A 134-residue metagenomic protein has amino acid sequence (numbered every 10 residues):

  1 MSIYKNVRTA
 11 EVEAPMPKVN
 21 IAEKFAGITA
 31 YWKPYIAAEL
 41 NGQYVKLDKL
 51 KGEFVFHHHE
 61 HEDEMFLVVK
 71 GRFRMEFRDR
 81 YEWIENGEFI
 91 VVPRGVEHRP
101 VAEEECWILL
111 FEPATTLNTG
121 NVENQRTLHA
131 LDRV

Functional and structural regions predicted by a protein language model:
M1-K46, E123-V134: A short, N-terminal "cap"/entry segment at the start of jelly-roll beta-barrel domains of the cupin/DSBH fold
W32-K33, K51, P93-G95: Short beta-strand-initiation
I36, D48, V55-E60, E76-F77 (+1 more regions): Short histidine-centered beta-strand/loop micro-motifs that create catalytic or ligand/metal-coordination sites
N41, V69-K70, E85-N86, E104: A cytosolic small-molecule/anion-sensing beta-strand core signal
Y44, E53, R72-R74, Y81 (+3 more regions): Structural motif
K49-K51, H59-E76, F111: Short, conserved beta-strand element in jelly-roll/cupin
R78-G95: Short acidic-glycine-tyrosine-enriched beta hairpin
R94-N124: Ligand-binding loop in jelly-roll beta-barrel domains
